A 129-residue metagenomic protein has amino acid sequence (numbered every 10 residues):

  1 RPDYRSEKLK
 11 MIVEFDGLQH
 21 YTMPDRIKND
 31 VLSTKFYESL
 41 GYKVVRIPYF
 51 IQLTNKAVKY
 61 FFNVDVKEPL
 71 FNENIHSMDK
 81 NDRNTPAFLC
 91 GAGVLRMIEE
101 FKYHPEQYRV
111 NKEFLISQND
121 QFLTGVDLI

Functional and structural regions predicted by a protein language model:
R1-V31: Short beta-strand-loop-alpha-helix junction that forms the active-site gateway of nucleic-acid-processing nucleases
V31, K35-I129: Basic, glycine-rich
